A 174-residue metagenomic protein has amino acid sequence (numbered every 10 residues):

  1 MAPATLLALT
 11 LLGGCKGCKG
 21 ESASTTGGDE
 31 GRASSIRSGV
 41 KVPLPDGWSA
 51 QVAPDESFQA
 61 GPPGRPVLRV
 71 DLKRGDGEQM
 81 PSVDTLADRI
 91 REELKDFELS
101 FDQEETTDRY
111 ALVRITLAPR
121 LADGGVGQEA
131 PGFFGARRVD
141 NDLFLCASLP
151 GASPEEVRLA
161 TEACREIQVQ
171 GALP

Functional and structural regions predicted by a protein language model:
M1-T5: Bacterial N-terminal signal peptides that target proteins for export
L6-L68, G125-Q128, V139-L143, S148-P174: N-terminal targeting sequences that direct proteins away from the cytosol to non-cytosolic compartments
S22, G28-S35, R74-E78, E93-E98 (+1 more regions): A broad, low-specificity signal for short, low-complexity segments enriched in glycine/proline and polar/charged
A60-T85: A short acidic-to-branched-hydrophobic micro-motif
R69-G77, T116-R120, G171: Solvent-exposed, well-ordered amphipathic alpha-helical segments that flank/support binding or catalytic loops
V70-L72, D88-R89, F97-S100, A172-P174: Short, surface-exposed, polar/charged, turn-prone segments marking secondary-structure boundaries
V83-E93: Short, non-transmembrane alpha-helical segments in secretory-pathway proteins
R91-D140: Signature of long, low-cysteine stretches enriched in small and polar/charged residues
